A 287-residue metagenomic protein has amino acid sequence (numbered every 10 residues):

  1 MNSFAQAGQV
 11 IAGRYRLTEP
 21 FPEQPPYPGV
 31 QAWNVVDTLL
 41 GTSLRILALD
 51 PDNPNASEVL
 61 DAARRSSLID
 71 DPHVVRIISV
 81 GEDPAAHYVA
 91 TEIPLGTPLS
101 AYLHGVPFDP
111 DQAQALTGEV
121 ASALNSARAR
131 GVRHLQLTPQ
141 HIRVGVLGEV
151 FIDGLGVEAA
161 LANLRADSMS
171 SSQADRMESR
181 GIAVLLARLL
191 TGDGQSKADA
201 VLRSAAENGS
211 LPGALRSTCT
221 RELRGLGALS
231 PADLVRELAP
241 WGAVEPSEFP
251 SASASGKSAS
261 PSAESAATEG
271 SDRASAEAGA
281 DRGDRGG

Functional and structural regions predicted by a protein language model:
V35-S43: Conserved N-lobe loop of protein kinases adjacent to the ATP-binding glycine-rich P-loop
A48-L68, V75: AlphaC helix of the eukaryotic protein kinase fold
V80: Activation-segment/catalytic-loop signature of the eukaryotic protein kinase fold
P84-P98: Conserved short submotifs of the Hanks-type protein kinase catalytic core that shape the nucleotide-binding pocket
L99-F108: AlphaC helix of the protein kinase catalytic domain
L116-T117: Activation segment signature within eukaryotic-like protein kinase domains
V120-V132: Protein kinase catalytic-loop region centered on the HRD/HxD motif
A159, R165-S247, A259, S265: C-terminal lobe helix-coil module of Hanks-type protein kinase domains
